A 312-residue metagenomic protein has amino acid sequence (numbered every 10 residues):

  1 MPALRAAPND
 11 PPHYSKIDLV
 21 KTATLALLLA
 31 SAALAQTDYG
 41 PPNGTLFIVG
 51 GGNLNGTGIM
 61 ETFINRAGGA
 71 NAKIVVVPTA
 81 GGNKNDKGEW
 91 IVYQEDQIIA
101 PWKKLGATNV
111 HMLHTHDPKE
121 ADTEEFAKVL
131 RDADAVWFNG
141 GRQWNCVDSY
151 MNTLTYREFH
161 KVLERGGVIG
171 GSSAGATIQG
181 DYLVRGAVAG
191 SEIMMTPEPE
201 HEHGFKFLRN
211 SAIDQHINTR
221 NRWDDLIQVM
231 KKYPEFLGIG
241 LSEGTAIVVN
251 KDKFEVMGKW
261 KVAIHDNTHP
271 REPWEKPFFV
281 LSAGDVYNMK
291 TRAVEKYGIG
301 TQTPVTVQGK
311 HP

Functional and structural regions predicted by a protein language model:
P2-A3, A7-P12: N-terminal polybasic/positive-inside topogenic patches
D18-A26: Sec-dependent signal peptide recognition, specifically the positively charged N-region followed immediately by
L27-A35: Hydrophobic h-region of N-terminal signal peptides that target proteins for export in Gram-negative bacteria
Q36-N71, G81-D96, W102-K103, L183-P312: C-terminal and late-domain segments of enzyme folds
G81-D132, N145: Portal/gating segments that form or line small-molecule/metal binding sites
V129-D132, L154-G166: Catalytic-core regions built around general acid/base machinery
W137-G140, L163-L183: Catalytic nucleophile loop
Q143-N152: Glycine/threonine-rich flexible loop motifs
